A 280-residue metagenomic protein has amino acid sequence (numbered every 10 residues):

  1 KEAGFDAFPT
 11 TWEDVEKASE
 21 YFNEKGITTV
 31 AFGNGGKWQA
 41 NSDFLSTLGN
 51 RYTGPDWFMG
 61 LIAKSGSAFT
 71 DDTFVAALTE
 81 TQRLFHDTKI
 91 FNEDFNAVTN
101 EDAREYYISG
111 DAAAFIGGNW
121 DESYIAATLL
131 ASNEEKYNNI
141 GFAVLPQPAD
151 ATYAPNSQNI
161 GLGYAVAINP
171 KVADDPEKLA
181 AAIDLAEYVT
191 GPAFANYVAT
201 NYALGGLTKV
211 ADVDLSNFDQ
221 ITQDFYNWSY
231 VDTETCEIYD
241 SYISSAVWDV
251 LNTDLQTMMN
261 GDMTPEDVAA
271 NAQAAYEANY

Functional and structural regions predicted by a protein language model:
E2, A7, R51-A76, L130-E135 (+2 more regions): Short, solvent-exposed loop/beta-turn-alpha elements that line the ligand-binding surface or hinge of extracytoplasmic
E2-A7, R83-V98, D111, S132-N139: A local structural motif
T10-E16, E93-I108: Short helix-initiation/N-cap motifs at beta->coil->alpha
E16-G66: Extracytoplasmic/periplasmic solute-binding protein
K17-Y21, A63-F95: Glycine-centered hinge/linker elements that transmit conformational signals in sensory and ligand-binding systems
G26-T29, S109-G117: Alpha-to-beta junction loops
I62-A63, I160, L204-A211, Q223-Y280: C-terminal capping/gating helix-and-loop segments adjacent to ligand/active sites or protein-protein/ligand interfaces
T88, L130-N201: Extracytoplasmic/periplasmic substrate-recognition and gating elements
